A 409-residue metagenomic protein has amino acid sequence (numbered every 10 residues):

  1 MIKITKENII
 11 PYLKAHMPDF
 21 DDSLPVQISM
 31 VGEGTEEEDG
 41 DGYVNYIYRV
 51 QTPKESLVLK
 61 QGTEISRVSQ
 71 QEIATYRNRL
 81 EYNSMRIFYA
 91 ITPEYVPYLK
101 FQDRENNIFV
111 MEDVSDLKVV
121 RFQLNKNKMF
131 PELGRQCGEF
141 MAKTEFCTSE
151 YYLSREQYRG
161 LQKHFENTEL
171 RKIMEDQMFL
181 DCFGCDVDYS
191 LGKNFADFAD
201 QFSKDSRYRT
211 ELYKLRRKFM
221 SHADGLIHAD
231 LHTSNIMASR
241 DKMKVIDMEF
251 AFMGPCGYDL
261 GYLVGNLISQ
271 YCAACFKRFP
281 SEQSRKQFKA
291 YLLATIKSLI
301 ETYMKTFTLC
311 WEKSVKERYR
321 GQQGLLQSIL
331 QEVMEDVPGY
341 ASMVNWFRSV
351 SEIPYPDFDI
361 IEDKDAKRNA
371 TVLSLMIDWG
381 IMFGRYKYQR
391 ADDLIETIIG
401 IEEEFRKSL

Functional and structural regions predicted by a protein language model:
M1-N107, R240, L394-L409: Conserved NTP-binding catalytic cores of kinases and kinase-like/nucleotidyltransferase enzymes across multiple kinase
T35-T52, L57-L59, T210-Y258: Active-site acidic catalytic loop and adjacent metal/ATP-binding pocket of ATP-dependent phosphoryl transfer enzymes
P53-S56, Q61-T168: Conserved ATP-binding subdomain of kinase catalytic cores across diverse folds
G62-R67, D113-N127, F146, S269 (+2 more regions): A glycine-centered beta->alpha junction motif in the catalytic cores of kinase/phosphotransferase enzymes
S66-Y76, N125, C275-K289, I361-K367: Short, flexible/disordered intra-domain loops and linkers
N83, Y258-K316, A341-D359: Active-site activation/catalytic loop segments of kinase-like enzymes and analogous catalytic loops in related
R121-F140, E150-H228: ATP-dependent phospho-/nucleotidyl transfer catalytic cores
Q323-L409: ATP/Mg2+ or Mg2+-diphosphate-binding catalytic cores that bind nucleotide phosphates or diphosphates via glycine-rich
